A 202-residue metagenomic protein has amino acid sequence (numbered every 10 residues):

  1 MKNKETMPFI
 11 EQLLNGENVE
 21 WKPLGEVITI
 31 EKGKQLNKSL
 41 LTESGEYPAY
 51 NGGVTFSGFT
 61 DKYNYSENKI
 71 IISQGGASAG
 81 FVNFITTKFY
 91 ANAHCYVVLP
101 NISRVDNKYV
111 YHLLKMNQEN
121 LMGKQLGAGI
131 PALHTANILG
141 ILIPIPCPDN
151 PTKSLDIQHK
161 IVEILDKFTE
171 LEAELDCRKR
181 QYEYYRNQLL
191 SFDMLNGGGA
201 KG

Functional and structural regions predicted by a protein language model:
M1-G202: Charged, alpha-helix-forming regions
